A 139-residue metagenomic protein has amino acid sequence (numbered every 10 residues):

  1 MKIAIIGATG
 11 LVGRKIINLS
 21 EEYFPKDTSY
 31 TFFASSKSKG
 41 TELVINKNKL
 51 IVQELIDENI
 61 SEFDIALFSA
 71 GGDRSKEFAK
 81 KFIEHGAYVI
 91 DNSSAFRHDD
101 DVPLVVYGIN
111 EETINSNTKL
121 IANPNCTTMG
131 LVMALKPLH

Functional and structural regions predicted by a protein language model:
M1-H139: N-terminal Rossmann-like NAD(P) cofactor-binding subdomain of oxidoreductases, focused on the glycine-rich
